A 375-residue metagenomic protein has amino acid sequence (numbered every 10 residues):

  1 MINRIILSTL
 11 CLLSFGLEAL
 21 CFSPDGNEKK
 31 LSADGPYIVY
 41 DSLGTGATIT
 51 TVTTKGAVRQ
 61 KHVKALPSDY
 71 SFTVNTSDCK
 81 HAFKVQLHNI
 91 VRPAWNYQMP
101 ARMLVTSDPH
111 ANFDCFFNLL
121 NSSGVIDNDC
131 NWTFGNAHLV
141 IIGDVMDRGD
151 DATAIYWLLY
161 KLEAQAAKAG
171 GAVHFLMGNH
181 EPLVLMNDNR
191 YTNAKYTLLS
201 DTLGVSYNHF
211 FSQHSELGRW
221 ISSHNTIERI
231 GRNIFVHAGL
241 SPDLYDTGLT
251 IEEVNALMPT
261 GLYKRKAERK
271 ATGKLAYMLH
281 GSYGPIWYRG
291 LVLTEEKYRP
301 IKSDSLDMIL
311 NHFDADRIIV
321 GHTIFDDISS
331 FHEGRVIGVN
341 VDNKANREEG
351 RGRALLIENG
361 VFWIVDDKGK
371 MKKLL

Functional and structural regions predicted by a protein language model:
M1-P24: Bacterial Sec-dependent N-terminal signal peptides
L20-L375: Feature recognizes metal-dependent phosphohydrolase scaffolds
